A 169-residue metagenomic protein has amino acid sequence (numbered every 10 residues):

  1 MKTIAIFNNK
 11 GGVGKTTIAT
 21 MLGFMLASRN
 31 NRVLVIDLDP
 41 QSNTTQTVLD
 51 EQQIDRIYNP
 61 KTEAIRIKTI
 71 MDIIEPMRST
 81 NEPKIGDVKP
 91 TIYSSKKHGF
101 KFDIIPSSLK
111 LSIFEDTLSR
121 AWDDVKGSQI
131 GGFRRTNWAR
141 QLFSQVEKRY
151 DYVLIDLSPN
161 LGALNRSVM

Functional and structural regions predicted by a protein language model:
M1-M169: P-loop NTP-binding core
